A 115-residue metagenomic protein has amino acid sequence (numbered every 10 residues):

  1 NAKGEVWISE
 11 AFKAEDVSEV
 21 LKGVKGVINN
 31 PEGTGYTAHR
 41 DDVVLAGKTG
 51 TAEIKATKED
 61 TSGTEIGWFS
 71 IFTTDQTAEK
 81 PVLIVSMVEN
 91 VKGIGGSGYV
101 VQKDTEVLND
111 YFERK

Functional and structural regions predicted by a protein language model:
N1-W7, I28-K115: Active-site beta-strand/loop architecture of penicillin-binding DD-peptidases
F12-N29: Extended C-terminal subregions enriched in glycine
